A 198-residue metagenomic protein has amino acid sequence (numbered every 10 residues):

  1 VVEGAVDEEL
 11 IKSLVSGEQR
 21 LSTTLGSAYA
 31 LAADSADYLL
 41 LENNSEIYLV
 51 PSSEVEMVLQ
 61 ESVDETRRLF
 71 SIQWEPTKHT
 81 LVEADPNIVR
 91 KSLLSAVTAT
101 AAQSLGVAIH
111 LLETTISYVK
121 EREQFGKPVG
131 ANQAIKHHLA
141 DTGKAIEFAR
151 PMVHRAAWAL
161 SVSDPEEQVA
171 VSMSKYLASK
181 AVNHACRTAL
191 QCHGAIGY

Functional and structural regions predicted by a protein language model:
V1, G17, K91-Y198: Alpha-helical interface subdomain recognition
V1-L59: Glycine-rich flavin
D7-L10, S35, R68, A101-S104 (+1 more regions): Internal, well-ordered alpha-helical segments in soluble enzyme and binding-protein domains
E8-E9, N87, P165: Generic alpha-helical secondary structure signal
L14, A30-A32, V63-E65, V169 (+1 more regions): Sterically constrained small-residue positions within well-ordered secondary structures of folded domains
G17-Q19, S35-A36, N44, T66-F70 (+3 more regions): A generic structural signal for well-ordered coil/turn residues at beta-strand boundaries that shape enzyme active-site
L25-S27, L41-N43, P51, W74-P76 (+3 more regions): Short, structured patches in soluble enzyme cores that scaffold and shape functional sites
G26-A33, S52-L81, N87-I88: Flexible, small-/acidic-enriched active-site or ligand-binding loops
